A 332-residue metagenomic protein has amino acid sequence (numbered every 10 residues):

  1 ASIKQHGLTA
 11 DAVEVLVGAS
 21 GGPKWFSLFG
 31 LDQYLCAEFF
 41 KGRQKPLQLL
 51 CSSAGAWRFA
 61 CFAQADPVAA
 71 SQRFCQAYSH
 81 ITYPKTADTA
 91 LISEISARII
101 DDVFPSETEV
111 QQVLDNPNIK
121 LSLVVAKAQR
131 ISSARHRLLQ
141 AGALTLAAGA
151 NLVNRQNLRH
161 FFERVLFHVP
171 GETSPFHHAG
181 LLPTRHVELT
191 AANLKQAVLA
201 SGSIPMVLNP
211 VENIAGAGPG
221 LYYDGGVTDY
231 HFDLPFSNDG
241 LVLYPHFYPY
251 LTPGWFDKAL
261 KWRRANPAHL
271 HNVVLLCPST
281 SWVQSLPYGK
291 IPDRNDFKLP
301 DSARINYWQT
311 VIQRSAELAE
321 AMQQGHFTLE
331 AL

Functional and structural regions predicted by a protein language model:
A1-Q48, C61-L332: Patatin-like phospholipase
S53: Catalytic nucleophile serine of serine hydrolases, specifically the conserved "nucleophile elbow" pentapeptide
